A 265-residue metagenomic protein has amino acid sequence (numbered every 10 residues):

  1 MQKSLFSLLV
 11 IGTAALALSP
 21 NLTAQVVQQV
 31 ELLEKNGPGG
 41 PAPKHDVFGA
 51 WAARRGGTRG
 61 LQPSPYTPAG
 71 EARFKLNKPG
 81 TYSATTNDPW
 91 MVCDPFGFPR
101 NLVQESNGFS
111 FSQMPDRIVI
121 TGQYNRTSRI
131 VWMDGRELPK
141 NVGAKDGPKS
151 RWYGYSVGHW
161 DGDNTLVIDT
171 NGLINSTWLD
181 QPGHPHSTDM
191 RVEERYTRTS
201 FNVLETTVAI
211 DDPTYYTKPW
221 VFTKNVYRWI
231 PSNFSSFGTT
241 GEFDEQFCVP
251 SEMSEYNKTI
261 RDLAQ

Functional and structural regions predicted by a protein language model:
M1-V10: Bacterial N-terminal signal peptides that target proteins for export
L22-Q265: PEST-like low-complexity, intrinsically disordered acidic/proline/serine-rich tracts that flank trafficking/processing
